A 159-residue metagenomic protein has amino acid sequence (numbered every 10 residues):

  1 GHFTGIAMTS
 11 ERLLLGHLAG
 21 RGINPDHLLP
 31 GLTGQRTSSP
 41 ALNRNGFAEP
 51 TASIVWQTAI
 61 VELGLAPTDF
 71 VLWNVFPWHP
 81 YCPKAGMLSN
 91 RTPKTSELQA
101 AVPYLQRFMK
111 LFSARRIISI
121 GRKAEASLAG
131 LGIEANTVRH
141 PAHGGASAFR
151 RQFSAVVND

Functional and structural regions predicted by a protein language model:
G1-R116, A126-L131: A polyanion-binding, active-site-adjacent surface
V75, R122, P141: Active-site metal-binding loops of divalent metal-dependent hydrolases
I133-D159: Short, flexible loop segments at boundaries between secondary-structure elements
